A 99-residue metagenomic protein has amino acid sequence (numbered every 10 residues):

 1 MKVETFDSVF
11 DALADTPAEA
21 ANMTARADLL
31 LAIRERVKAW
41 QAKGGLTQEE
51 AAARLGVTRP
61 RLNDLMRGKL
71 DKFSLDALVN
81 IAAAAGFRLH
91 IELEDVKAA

Functional and structural regions predicted by a protein language model:
M1-E35: N-terminal flexible/basic segments that precede or flank functional cores
A42-N63: Short alpha-helical DNA-recognition segment
M66: DNA major-groove recognition helix of helix-turn-helix
L75-I91: DNA major-groove recognition helix of helix-turn-helix/homeodomain DNA-binding modules
H90-A99: Short, charged recognition helix plus adjacent turn of helix-turn-helix-like nucleic-acid-binding domains
